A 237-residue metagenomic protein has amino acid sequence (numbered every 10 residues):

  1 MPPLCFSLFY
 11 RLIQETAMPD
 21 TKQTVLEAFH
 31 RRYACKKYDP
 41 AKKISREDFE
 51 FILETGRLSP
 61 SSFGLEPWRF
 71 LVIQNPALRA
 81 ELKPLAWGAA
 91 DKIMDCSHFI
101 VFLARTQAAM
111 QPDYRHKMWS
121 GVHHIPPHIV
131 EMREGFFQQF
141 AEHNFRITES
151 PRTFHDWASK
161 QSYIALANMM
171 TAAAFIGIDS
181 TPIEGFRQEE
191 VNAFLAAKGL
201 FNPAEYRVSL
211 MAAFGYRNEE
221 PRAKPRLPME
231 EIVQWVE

Functional and structural regions predicted by a protein language model:
F6-E237: Acidic, surface-exposed loops and disordered segments
